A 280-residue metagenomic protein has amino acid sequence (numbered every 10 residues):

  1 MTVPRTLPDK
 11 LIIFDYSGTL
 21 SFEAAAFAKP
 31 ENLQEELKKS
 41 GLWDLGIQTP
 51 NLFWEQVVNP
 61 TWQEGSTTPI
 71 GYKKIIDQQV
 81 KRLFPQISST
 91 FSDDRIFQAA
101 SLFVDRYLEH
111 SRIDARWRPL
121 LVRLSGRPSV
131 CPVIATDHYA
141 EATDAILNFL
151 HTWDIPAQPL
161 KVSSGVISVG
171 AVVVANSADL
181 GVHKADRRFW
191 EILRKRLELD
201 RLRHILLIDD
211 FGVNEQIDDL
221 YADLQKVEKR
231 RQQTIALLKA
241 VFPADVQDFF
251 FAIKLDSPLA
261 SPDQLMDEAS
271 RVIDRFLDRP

Functional and structural regions predicted by a protein language model:
M1-K10, A140, A145-P280: Asp-based, Mg2+/Mn2+-dependent phosphohydrolase catalytic module
M1-P60: Active-site neighborhood of HAD-like aspartate-dependent phosphohydrolases
D9, E35-G41, P119-V130, L238-V241: A short, Lys/Arg-enriched amphipathic alpha-helix followed by its capping loop at the start of a domain
D15-Y16, S21, V133-A135, I208: Short hydrophobic segments within beta-strands
E23, Y72, I113, D223 (+1 more regions): Residue-level preference for long, well-ordered alpha-helices that form the structural scaffold of enzyme catalytic
P30-L37, W54-V58, V80, A99-Y107 (+2 more regions): Hydrophobic alpha-helical core bundles mediating ligand binding, dimerization, or RNAP-core interactions
E55-V104: A metal-dependent, Asp-based hydrolase signature
K73-K74, S101-I134, A140-N148: Short, acidic loop-to-helix structural element flanking the phosphoryl-transfer center in phosphate-processing enzymes
